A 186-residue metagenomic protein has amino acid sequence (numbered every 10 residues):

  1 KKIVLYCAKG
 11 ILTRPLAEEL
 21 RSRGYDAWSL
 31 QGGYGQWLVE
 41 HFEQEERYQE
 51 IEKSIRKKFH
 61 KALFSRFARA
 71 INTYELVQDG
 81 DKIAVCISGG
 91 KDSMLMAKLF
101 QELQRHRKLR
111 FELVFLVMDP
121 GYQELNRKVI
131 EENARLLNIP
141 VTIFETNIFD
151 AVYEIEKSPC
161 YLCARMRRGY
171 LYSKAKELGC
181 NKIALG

Functional and structural regions predicted by a protein language model:
K1-V4, A8-K57: Rhodanese-like catalytic fold shared by cysteine-dependent sulfurtransferases and DSP/PTP-type phosphatases
R47-G186: ATP-dependent adenylation/nucleotidyltransferase module used to activate substrates
